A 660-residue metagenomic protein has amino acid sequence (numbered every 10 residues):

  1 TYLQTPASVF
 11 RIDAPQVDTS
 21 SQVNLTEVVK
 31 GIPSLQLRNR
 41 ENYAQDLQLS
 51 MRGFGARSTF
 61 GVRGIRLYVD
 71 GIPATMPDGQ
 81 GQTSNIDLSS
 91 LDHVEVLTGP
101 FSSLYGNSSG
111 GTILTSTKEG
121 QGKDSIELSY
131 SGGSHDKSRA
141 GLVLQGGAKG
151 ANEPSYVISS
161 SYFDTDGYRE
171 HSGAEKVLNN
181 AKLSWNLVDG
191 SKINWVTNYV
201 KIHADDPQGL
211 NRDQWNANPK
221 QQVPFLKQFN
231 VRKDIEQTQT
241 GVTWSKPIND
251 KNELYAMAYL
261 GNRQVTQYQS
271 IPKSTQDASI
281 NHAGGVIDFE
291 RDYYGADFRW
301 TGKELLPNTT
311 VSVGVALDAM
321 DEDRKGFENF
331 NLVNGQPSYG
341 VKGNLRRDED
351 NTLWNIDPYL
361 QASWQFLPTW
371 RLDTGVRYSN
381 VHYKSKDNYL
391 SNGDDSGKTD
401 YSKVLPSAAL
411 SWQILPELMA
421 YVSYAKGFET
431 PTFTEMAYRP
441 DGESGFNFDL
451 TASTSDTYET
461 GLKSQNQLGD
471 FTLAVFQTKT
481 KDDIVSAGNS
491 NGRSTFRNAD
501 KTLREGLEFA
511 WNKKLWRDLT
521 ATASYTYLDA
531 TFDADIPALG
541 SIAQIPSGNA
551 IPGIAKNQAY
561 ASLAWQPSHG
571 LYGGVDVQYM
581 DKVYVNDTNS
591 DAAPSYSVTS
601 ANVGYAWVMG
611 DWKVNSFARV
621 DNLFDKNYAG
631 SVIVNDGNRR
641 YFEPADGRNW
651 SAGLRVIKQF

Functional and structural regions predicted by a protein language model:
I65, I72-T98: Short acidic/polar hinge/loop motifs at secondary-structure boundaries that mediate gating or recognition
P100-S102, T112-A148, S160, G167 (+1 more regions): Short strand-turn segments of transmembrane beta-barrel domains in outer membranes, especially the first one or two
G132-D164, R169-P207, R232-I248, V313 (+4 more regions): Transmembrane beta-barrel wall of Gram-negative outer-membrane proteins
N186, N198, V422, Y458-T460 (+3 more regions): Conserved C-terminal beta-signal and adjacent last beta-strands/turns of outer-membrane beta-barrel proteins
K192-N194, N198-V200, D234-N388, G469-V475 (+2 more regions): Face-selective signature of the C-terminal outer-membrane beta-barrel domain
S245, E253-I271, Q413, M419-A425 (+2 more regions): Membrane-embedded beta-barrel scaffold of Gram-negative outer-membrane proteins
R291, T301, L305-D318, E349-T480 (+3 more regions): Structural signature of Gram-negative outer-membrane beta-barrels, strongest in the C-terminal barrel of TonB-dependent
W300-K303, L367-P368, L372, V381 (+3 more regions): Gram-negative outer-membrane beta-barrel transporters
